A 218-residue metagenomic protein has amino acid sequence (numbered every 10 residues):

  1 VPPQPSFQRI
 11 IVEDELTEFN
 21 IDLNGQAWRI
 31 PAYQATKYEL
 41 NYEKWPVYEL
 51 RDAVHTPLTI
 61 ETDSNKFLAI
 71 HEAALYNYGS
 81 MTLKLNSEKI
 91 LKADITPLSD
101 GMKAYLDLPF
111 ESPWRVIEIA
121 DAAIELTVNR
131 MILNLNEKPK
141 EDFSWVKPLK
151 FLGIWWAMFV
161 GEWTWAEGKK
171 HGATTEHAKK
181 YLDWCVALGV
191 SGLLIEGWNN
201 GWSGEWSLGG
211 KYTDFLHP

Functional and structural regions predicted by a protein language model:
V1-K138: N-terminal accessory beta-strand-rich subdomains and adjacent acidic, glycine-rich linkers that precede catalytic cores
L108-F110, F143-K147: Extracellular/periplasmic catalytic domains that process cell-envelope and extracellular macromolecules
A122-E137, W145-M158, E167: Membrane-embedded hairpin module used as a gating/binding unit in multi-pass transport and secretion proteins
F151-G153, A157, G161-P218: Substrate-binding cleft of carbohydrate-active enzyme catalytic domains
